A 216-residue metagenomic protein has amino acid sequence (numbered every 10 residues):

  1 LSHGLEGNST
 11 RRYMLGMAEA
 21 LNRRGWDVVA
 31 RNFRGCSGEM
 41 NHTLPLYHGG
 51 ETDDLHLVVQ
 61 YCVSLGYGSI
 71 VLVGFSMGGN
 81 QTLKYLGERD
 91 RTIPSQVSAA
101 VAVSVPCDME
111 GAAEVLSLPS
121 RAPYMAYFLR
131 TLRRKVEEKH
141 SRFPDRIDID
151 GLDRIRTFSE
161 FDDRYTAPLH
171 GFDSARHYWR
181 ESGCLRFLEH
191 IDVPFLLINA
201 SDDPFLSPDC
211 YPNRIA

Functional and structural regions predicted by a protein language model:
S2-G4, N199: The conserved beta1-alpha1 loop
G7-T10, A18-H42: Conserved alpha/beta-hydrolase
R34-V71: Catalytic nucleophile-loop/oxyanion-hole region of alpha/beta-hydrolase and closely related hydrolase-like folds
G66-L169: Alpha/beta-hydrolase-fold enzymes
R164-F187: Active-site nucleophile elbow and catalytic-triad environment of alpha/beta-hydrolase enzymes
I191, L197-N199: Short beta-strand/loop motif that positions the catalytic acidic residue of the alpha/beta-hydrolase fold
F205-A216: Conserved loop-alpha-helix segment in the C-terminal half of the alpha/beta-hydrolase fold that carries the catalytic
